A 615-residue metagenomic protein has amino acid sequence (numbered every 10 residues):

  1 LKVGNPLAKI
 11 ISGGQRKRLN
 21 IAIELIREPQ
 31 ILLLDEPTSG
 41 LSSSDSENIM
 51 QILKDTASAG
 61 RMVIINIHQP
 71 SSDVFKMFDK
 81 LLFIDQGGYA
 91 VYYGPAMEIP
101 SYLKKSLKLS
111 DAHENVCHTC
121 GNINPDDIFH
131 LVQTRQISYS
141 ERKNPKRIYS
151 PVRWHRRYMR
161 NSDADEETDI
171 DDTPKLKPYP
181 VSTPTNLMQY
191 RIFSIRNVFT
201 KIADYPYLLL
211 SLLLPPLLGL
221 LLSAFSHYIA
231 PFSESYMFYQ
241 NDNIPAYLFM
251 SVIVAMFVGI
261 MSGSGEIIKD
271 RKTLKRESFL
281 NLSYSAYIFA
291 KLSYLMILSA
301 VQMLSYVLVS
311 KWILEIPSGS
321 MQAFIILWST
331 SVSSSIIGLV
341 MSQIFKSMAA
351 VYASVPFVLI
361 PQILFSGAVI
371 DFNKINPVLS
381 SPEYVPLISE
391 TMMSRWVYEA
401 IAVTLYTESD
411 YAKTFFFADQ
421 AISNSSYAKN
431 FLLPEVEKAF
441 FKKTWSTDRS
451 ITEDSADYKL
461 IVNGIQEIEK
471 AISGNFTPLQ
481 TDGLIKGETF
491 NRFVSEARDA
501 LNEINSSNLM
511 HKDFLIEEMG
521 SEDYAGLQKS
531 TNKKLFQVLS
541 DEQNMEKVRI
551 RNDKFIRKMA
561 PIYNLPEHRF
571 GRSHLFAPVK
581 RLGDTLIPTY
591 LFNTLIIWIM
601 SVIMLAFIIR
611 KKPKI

Functional and structural regions predicted by a protein language model:
L1, K80, I84-Y228, I244 (+1 more regions): Topological signature of polytopic alpha-helical transporters
G4-N5, K9-L19: ABC ATPase nucleotide-binding domain "signature motif"
E24-L25: ABC ATPase C-loop
E28: Conserved catalytic motifs of ABC-family nucleotide-binding domains
L32-E36: Catalytic Walker B motif of ABC-type/P-loop ATPase nucleotide-binding domains
S43-D45: Helix N-cap at the start of a conserved alpha-helix in ABC-type nucleotide-binding domains
Q51-I52, A59-N66, S71-F75, K80-F83 (+5 more regions): Alpha-helical transmembrane segments and their short interhelical loops
L218, L222, I244-G265: Long, hydrophobic alpha-helical segments
